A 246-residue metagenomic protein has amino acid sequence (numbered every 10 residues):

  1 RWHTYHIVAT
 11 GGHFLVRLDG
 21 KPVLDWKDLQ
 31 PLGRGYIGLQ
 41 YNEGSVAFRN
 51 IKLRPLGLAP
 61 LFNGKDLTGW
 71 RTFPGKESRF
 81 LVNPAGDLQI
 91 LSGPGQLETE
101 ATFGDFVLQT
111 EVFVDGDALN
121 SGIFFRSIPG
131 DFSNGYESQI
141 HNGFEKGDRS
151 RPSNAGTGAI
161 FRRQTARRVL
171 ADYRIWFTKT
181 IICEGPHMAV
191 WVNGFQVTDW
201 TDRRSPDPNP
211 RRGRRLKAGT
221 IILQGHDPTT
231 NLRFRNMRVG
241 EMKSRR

Functional and structural regions predicted by a protein language model:
R1-R246: Carbohydrate-interacting regions of secretory-pathway proteins
